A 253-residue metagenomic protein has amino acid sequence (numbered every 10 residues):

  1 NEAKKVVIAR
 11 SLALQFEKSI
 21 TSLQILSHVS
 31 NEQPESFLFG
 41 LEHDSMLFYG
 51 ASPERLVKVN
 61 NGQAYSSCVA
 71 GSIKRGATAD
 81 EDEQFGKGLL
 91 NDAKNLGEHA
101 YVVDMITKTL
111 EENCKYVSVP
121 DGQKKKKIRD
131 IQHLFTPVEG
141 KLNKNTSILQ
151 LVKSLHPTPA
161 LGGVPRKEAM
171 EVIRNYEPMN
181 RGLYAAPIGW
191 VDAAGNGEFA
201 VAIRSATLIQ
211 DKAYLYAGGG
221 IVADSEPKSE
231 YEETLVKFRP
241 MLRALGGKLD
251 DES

Functional and structural regions predicted by a protein language model:
N1, V57, D104: Conserved hydrophobic/aromatic pocket- or pore-lining residues that grip, position, or stack substrates in active sites
A3, I8: Divalent metal-dependent hydrolysis catalytic cores, especially in the metallo-beta-lactamase
R10-F16, Y65-N175, R243-L249: Contiguous alpha-helical scaffold segments within structured protein domains that host functional hotspots
R10-G97, Y101, E112, V117 (+1 more regions): An anion-binding catalytic pocket shared by soluble metabolic enzymes
L26-H28, Q123, L235-V236, D250: Juxtamembrane/interface motifs at transmembrane-helix termini
S52, F135-S253: Conserved hydrophobic core element of enzyme catalytic domains
